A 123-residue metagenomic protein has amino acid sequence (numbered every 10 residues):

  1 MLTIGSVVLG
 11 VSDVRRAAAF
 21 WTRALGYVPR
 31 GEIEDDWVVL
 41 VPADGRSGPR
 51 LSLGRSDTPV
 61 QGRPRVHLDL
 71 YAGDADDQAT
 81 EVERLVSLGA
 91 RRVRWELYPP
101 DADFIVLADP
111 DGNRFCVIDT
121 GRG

Functional and structural regions predicted by a protein language model:
L2, V8-R50: Core segments of cupin and vicinal oxygen chelate
I4-S6, R63-H67: Short, solvent-exposed beta-strand edge segments and adjacent coil->beta transition regions
D13-R15, L68-D111: Vicinal oxygen chelate
W21, D111-F115: Short, glycine-anchored, charge-dense loop/turn motifs used at functional sites
L40-G45, L107-P110, T120: Active-site beta-strand termini and strand-to-loop segments that position acidic
P49-G54, V106, F115-I118: Conserved beta-strand in the GNAT
P100, G121-G123: A short acidic/small-residue loop/turn micro-motif
